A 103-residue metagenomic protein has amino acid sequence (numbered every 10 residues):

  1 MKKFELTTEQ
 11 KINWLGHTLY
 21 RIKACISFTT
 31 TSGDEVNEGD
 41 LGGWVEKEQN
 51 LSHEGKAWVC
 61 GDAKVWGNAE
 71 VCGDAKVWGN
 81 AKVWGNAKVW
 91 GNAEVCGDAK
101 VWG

Functional and structural regions predicted by a protein language model:
M1-E54: Terminal amphipathic alpha-helical/low-complexity segments used for targeting or macromolecular assembly
S52-G103: A detector of tandem-repeat and repeat-rich interaction/domain scaffolds
